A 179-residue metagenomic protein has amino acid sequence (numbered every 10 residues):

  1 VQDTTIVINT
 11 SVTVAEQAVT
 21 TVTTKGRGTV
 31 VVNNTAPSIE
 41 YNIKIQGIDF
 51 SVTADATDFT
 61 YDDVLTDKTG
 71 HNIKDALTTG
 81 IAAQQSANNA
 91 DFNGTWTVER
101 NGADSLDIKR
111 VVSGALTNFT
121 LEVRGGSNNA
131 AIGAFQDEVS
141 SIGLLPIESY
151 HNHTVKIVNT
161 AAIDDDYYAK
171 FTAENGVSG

Functional and structural regions predicted by a protein language model:
V1, T29-G125, N152-G179: Extended, beta-strand-rich, solvent-exposed assembly scaffolds of outer structural proteins
T5-I8: Short beta-strand elements that form the blades of beta-propeller/WD-repeat-like and other beta-sheet-rich scaffold
V14-Q17: Structural motif
V112-P146: Extended Gly/Ser/Thr-rich low-complexity repeat segments, especially those forming or decorating extracellular
